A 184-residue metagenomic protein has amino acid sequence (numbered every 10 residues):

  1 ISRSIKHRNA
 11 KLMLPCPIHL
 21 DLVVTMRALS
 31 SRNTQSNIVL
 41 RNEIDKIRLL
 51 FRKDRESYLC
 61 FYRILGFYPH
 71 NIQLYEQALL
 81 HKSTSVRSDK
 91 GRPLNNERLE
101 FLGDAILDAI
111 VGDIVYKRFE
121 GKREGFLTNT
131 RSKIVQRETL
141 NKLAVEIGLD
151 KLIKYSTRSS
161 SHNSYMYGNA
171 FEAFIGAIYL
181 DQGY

Functional and structural regions predicted by a protein language model:
I1-K6: Short, low-complexity, intrinsically disordered N-terminal modules that encode targeting/processing signals
R8-A10: Short hydrophobic alpha-helical segments enriched in small aliphatic residues
M13: Nucleic-acid processing machinery
H19, V23, R27-Y184: RNase III-family endoribonuclease catalytic core
